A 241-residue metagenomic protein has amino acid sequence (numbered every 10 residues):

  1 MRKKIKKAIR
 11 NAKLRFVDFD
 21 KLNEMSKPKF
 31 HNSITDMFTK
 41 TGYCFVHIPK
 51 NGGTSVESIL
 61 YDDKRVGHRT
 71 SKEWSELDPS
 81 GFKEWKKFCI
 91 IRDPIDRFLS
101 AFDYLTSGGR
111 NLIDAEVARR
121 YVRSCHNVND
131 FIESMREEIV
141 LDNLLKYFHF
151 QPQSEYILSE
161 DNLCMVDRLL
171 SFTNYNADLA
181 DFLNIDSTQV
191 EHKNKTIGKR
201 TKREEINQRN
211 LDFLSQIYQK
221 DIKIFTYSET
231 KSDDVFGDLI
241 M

Functional and structural regions predicted by a protein language model:
M1-M241: Membrane-interface amphipathic segments in extracytoplasmic regions
